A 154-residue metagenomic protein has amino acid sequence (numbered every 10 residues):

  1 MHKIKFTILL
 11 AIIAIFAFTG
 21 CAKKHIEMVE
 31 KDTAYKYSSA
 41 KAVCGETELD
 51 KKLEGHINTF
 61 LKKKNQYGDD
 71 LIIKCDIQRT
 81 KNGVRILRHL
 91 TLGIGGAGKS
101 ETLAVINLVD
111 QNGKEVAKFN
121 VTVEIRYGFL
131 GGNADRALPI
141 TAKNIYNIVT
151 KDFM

Functional and structural regions predicted by a protein language model:
M1-C21: Sec-dependent bacterial lipoprotein signal peptides
H2, T19-Q66, F119-T122, K151-M154: A structural "domain/chain start" motif
T7-A11, E54, K62, R88-T91: Compositionally biased amphipathic helical and low-complexity segments enriched in hydrophobic
I8-L10, M28-V29, G93-G96: Composition-driven detection of intrinsically disordered, low-complexity segments
T47-G55, G96-A97, G132-K143: Soluble non-cytosolic domains of exported or imported proteins
K63-V116, N120-R136: Surface-exposed short loop/turn segments
N144-D152: C-terminal alpha-helix
